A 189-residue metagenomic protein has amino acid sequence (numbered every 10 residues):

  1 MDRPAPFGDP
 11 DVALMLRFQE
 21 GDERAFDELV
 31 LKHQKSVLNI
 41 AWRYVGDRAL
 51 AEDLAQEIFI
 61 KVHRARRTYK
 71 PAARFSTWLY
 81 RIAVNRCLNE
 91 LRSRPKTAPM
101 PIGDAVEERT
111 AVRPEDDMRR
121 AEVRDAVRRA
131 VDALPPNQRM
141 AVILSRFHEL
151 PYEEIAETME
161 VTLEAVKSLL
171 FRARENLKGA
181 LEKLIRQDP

Functional and structural regions predicted by a protein language model:
M1-S36, D132, E154, E175 (+2 more regions): N-terminal module of bacterial RNA polymerase sigma factors
P4-A5, A105-R129: Acidic, proline/glycine-rich intrinsically disordered inter-domain spacer in sigma factors
L14, L31, L38, R48-A65: Conserved RNAP core-binding helix
Q19-E20, R43-R48, E57-R74, S93-P95: Sigma70-family region 2
N39, D53-I60, A73-N85: Structural recognition of an alpha-helix C-terminal capping motif at a helix-to-coil junction
R64-P71, R81-P101, V112, R120 (+1 more regions): Arg/Lys-rich amphipathic alpha helix in sigma70-family domain 2
T77, V84, L88, Q138 (+2 more regions): DNA-recognition helix of helix-turn-helix
D125-M140, L144-A165: Helix-turn-helix DNA-binding module
